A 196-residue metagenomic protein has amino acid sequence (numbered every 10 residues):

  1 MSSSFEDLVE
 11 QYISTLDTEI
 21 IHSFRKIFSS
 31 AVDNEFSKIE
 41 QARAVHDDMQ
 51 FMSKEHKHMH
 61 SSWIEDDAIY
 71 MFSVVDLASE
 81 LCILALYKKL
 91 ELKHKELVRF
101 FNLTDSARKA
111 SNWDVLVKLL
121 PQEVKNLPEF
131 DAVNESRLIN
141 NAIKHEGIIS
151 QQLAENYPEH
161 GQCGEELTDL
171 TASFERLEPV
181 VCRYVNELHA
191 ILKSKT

Functional and structural regions predicted by a protein language model:
M1-E80, L127-N134, L138, A154-T196: Extended intrinsically disordered or low-complexity regions, especially N/C-terminal cytosolic tails and loops, rather
S53-D66, L92, R108-V117: A short mid-domain helix/strand-loop element embedded in enzyme catalytic domains that forms or borders the active-site
H58, S79-S111: Short, contiguous, well-structured surface segments enriched in hydrophobic/aromatic residues
I83, L90-E91, N141-K144, C182: Residue-level recognition of well-ordered secondary-structure positions
H94-N102, N141-E155, N186-K193: Charged/polar positions within long, soluble alpha-helices
L103-Q122, Q152-T168: Short, charged amphipathic alpha-helical segments flanked by flexible coils
V115-L153: Short, mixed-charge amphipathic alpha-helical segments
